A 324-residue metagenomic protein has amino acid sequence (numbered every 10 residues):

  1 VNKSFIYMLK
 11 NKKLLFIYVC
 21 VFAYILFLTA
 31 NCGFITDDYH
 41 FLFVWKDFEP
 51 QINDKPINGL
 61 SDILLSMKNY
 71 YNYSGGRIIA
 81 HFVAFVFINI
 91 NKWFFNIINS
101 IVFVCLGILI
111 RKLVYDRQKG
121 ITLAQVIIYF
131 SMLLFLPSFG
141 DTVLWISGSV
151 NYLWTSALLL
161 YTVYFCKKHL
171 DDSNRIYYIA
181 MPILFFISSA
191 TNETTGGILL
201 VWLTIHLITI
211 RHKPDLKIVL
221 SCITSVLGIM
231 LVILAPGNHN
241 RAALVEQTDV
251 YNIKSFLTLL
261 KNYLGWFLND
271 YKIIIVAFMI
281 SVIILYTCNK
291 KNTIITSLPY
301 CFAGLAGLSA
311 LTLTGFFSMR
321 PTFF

Functional and structural regions predicted by a protein language model:
V1-I25: Start-transfer (signal-anchor) and selected internal transmembrane alpha helices of multi-pass inner/ER membrane
N11-L14, R117-I127, N174-Y178, D215-S221 (+1 more regions): Membrane-interfacial loop-to-transmembrane alpha-helix junctions, especially the N-terminal start
T29-N89, I146, E193-V201, I208-C301 (+2 more regions): Transmembrane catalytic cores of multi-pass membrane glycosyltransferases and polysaccharide-assembly enzymes
I97-L123, Y161: Transmembrane-helix motifs of polytopic, lipid-linked glycan transferases
N99, F103, N151-T162, I198-H206 (+1 more regions): Hydrophobic core segments of transmembrane alpha-helices in multi-pass, intramembrane catalytic enzymes
L123-K167, Y271-I275, A306-F324: Membrane-interface micro-motifs in multi-pass membrane enzymes
L159-Y177, K213: Membrane-interface transmembrane helices that cradle and orient dolichyl/undecaprenyl
Y177-E193, L199-W202: Membrane-interface alpha helices of multi-pass inner-membrane proteins
